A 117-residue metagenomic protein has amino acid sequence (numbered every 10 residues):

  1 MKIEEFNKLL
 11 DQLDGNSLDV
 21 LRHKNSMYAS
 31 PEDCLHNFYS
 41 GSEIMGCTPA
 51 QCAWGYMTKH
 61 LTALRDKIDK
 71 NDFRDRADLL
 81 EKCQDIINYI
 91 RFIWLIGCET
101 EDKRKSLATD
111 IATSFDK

Functional and structural regions predicted by a protein language model:
M1-K117: Intrinsically disordered, low-complexity regulatory regions that flank transcription factor DNA-binding cores
